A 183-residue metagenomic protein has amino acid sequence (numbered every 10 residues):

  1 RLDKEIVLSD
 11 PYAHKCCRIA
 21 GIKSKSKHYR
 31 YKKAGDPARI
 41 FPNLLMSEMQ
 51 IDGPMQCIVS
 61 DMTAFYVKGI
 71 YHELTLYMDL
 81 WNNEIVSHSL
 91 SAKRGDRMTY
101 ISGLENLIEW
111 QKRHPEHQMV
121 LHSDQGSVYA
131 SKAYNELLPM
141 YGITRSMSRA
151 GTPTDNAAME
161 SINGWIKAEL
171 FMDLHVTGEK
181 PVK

Functional and structural regions predicted by a protein language model:
R1, A13, C17, L45 (+9 more regions): Mobile genetic element proteins and their domesticated derivatives, centered on retroelements and DNA transposons
R1-G53, T152: Basic, flexible linker segments flanking DNA-binding modules in nucleic acid-interacting mobile-element proteins
D3-E5, Q50-I51, V67-K68, D124-Q125 (+2 more regions): Conserved, non-catalytic sequence blocks in retroelement Pol enzymes and Pol-derived host proteins
C16-A20, L107-W110, A133, L137-Y141: Alpha-helical structural signal in soluble globular domains
S47-V86, L90-R97: An active-site-proximal beta-strand-loop segment
S89-H114: Active-site beta-loop-alpha junctions of metal-dependent nucleic acid enzymes, especially the RNase H-like/DDE
H114-A130, R149, P153-N156: Acidic/histidine-rich, metal-coordinating catalytic segments
G142-S146, A158-K183: Active-site proximal helix-loop segment of RNase H-like, two-metal nucleases, encompassing DDE(D)
